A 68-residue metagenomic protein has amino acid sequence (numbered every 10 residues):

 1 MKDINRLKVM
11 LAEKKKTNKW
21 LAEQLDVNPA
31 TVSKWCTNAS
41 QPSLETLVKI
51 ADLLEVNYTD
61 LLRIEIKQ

Functional and structural regions predicted by a protein language model:
M1-T17: A short, Lys/Arg-rich alpha-helix, primarily the initiator
E13, Q24, L53: Residues within the alpha-helical elements of helix-turn-helix
N18, P29, L44-L47: Helix-turn-helix DNA-binding elements, focusing on the entry/boundary residues of the two helices that contact DNA
L21-A22, I50: Short alpha-helical "recognition helix" segments of helix-turn-helix
V27-P42: Recognition helix of helix-turn-helix/homeodomain-like DNA-binding domains that insert into the DNA major groove
C36, L54, E65: DNA major-groove recognition helix of helix-turn-helix
E45-D60: DNA major-groove recognition helix of helix-turn-helix/homeodomain DNA-binding modules
D60-Q68: Short amphipathic recognition helices of helix-turn-helix/homeodomain-type DNA-binding modules
